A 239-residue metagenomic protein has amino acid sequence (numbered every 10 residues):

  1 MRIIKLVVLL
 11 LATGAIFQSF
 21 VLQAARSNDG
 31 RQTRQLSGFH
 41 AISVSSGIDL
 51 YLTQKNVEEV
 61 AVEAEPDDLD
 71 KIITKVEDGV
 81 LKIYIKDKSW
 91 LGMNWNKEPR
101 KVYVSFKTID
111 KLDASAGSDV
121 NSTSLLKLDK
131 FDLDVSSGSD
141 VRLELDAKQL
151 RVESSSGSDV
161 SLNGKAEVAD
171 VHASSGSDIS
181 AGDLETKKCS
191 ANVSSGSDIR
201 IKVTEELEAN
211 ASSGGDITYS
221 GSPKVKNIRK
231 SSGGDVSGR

Functional and structural regions predicted by a protein language model:
M1-R239: Intrinsically disordered, low-complexity terminal regions
